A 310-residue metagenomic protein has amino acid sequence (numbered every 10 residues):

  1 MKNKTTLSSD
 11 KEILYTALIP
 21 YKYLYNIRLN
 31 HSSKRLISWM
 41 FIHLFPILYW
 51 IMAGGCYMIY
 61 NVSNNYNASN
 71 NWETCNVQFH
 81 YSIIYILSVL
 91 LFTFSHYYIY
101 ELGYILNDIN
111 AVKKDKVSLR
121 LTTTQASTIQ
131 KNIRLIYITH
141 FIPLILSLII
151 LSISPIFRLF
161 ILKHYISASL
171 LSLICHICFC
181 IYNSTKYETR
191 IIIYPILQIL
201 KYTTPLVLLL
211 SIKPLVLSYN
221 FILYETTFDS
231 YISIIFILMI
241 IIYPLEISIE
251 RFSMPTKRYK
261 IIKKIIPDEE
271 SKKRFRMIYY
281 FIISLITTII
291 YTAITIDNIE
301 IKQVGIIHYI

Functional and structural regions predicted by a protein language model:
K2-L102, R134-F179, Y194-D268, K272-I310: Hydrophobic alpha-helical transmembrane segments
V62-N64, V112-L121, V304: Interhelical loop segments of eukaryotic multi-pass membrane proteins
I105-K113: Membrane-spanning helices that line or support transport/gating and their immediate boundary helices in channels
D115-L135: Juxtamembrane helix-capping/reentrant segments at transmembrane boundaries
L119, I192-P195: A general, composition-driven signal for non-globular sequence regions
F179-I192: Membrane-interface junctions at transmembrane-helix termini in multi-pass inner-membrane proteins
